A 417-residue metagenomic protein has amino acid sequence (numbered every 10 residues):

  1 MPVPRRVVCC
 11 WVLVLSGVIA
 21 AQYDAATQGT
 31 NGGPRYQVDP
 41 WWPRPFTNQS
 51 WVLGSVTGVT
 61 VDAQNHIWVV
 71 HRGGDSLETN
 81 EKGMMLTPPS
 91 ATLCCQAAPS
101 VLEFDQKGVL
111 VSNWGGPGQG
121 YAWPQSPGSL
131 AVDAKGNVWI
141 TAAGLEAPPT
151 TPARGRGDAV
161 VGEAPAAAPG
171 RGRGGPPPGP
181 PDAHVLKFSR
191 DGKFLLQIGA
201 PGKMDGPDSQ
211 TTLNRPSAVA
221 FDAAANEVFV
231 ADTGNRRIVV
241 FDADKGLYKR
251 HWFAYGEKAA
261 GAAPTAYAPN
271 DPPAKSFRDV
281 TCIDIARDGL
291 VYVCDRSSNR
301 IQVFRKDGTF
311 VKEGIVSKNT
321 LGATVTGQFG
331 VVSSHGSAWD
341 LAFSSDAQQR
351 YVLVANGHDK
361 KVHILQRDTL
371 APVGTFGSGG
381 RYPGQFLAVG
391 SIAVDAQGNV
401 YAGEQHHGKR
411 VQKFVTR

Functional and structural regions predicted by a protein language model:
M1-R5: N-terminal secretory signal peptides that target proteins for export/translocation
V8-V18: Bacterial N-terminal signal peptides
Q22-R417: Eukaryotic scaffold repeat domains enriched in small/polar residues
